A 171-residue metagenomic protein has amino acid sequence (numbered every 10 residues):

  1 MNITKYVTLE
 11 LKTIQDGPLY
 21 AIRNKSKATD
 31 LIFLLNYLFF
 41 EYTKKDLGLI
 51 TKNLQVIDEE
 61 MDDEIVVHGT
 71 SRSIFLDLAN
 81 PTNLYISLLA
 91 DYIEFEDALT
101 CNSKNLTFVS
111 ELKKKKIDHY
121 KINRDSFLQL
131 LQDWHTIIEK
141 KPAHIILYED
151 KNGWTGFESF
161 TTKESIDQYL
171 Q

Functional and structural regions predicted by a protein language model:
M1-K116, Y169: Acidic (Asp/Glu-rich) sequence patches and key acidic residues that form negatively charged surfaces used
S87-A90, E96-Q171: Acidic, proline/glycine-rich low-complexity IDRs
